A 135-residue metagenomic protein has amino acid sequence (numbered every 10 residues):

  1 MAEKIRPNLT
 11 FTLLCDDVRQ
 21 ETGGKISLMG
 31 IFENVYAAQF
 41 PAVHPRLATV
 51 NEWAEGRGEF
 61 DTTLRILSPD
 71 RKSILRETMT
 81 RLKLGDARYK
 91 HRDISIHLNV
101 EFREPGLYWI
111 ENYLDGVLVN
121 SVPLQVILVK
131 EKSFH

Functional and structural regions predicted by a protein language model:
A2-H135: Contiguous segments within soluble domain cores/interaction surfaces
